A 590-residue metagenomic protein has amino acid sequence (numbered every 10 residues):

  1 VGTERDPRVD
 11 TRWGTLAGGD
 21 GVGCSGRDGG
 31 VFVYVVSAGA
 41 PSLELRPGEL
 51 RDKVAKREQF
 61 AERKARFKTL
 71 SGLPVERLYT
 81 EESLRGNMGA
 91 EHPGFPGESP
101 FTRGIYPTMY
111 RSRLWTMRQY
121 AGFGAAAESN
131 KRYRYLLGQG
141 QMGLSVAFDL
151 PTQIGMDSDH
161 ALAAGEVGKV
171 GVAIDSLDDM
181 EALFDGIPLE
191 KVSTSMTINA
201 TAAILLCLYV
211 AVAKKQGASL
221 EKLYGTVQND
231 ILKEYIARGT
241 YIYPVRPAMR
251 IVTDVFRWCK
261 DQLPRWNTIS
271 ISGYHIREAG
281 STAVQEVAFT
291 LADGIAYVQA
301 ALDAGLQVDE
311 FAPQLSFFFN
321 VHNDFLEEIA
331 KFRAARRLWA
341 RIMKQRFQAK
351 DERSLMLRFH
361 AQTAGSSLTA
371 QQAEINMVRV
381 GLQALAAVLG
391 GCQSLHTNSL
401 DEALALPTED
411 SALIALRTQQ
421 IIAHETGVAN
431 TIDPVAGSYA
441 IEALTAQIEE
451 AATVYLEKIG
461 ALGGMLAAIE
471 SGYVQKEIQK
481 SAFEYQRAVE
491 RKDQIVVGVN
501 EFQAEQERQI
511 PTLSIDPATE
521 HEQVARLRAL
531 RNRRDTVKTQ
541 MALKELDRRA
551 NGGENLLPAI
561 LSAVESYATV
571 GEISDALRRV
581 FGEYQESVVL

Functional and structural regions predicted by a protein language model:
V33-H322, E327, R346, R353-H360 (+3 more regions): Catalytic alpha/beta active-site cores
V54-G86, F95-F101, L150, T408-E409 (+2 more regions): Flexible, glycine-rich loop/tail regions that form catalytic "lids" or insertion modules at the edges of active sites
A164-K169, K233-Y243, I276-S281, F319-D324 (+5 more regions): Short beta-alpha connecting loops at secondary-structure transitions that line or flank enzyme active sites
D175, I198-A200, G239-C259, R336 (+5 more regions): Phosphate/diphosphate-binding loops
Q307-F311, A349-T363, Q371-L400, P407-I432 (+3 more regions): Flexible glycine/proline-rich, aromatic-decorated loop/lid segments
